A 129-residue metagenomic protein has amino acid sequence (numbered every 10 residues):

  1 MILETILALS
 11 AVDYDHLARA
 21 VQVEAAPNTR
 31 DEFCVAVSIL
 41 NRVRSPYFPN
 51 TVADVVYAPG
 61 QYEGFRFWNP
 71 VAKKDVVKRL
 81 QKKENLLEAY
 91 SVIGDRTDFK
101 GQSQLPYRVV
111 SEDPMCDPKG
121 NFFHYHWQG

Functional and structural regions predicted by a protein language model:
M1-E4: Sec-dependent signal peptide recognition, specifically the positively charged N-region followed immediately by
I6-G129: Bacterial extracytoplasmic/cell-wall-associated proteins, especially those involved in peptidoglycan
